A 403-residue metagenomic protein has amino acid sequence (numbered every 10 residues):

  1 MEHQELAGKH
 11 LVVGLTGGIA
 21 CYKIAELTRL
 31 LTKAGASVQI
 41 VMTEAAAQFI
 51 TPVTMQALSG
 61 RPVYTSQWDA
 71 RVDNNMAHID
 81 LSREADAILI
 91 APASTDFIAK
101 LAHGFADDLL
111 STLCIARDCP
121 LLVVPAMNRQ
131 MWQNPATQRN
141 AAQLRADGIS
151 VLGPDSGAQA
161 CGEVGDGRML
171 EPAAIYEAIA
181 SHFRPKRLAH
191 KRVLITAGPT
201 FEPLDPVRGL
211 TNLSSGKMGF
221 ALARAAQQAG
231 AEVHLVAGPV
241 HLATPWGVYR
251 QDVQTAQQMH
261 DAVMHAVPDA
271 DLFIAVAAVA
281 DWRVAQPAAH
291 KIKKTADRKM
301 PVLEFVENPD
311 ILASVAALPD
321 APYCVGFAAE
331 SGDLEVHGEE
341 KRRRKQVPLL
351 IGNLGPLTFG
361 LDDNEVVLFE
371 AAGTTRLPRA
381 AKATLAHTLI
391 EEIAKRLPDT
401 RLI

Functional and structural regions predicted by a protein language model:
M1-L122, N128-I403: A cross-family phosphate/adenosyl-ligand binding-site feature
